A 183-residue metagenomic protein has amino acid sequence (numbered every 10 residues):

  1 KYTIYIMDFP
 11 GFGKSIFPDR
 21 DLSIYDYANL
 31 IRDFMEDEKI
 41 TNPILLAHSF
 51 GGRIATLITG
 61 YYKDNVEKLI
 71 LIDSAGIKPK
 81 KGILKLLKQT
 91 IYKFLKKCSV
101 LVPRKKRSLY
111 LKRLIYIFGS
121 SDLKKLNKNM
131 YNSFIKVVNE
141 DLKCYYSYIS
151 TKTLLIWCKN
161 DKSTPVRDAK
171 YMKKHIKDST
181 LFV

Functional and structural regions predicted by a protein language model:
T3-L46: Active-site loop/oxyanion-hole signature of alpha/beta-hydrolase fold enzymes
R20, R53-Y61, V66-L101, L109: Flexible "cap/lid" loop of the alpha/beta hydrolase fold
A47, G51-G52: Catalytic nucleophile loop
G82, K97-T151: Conserved alpha/beta-hydrolase catalytic His-Asp/Glu region
Y148-I149, L155-W157, D161: Short beta-strand/loop motif that positions the catalytic acidic residue of the alpha/beta-hydrolase fold
K162-D168: Conserved alpha/beta-hydrolase "acid-adjacent" motif
A169-V183: Catalytic histidine neighborhood in serine/cysteine hydrolases with alpha/beta-hydrolase-type architecture
